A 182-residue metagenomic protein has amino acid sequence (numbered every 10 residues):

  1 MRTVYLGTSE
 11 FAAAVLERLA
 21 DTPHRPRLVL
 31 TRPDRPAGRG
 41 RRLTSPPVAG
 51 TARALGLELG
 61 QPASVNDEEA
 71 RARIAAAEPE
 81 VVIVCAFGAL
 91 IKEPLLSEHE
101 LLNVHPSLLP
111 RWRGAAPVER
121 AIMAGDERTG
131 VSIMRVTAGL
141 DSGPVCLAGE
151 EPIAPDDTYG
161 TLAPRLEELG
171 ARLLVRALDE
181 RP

Functional and structural regions predicted by a protein language model:
M1-R39: N-terminal Rossmann-like dinucleotide-binding module
R2-V4, R27-V29, E58-A77, V82 (+1 more regions): Internal alpha/beta domain cores that form substrate/cofactor-binding pockets in large enzymes and binding proteins
A13, E17-D21, A72-A75, E93 (+1 more regions): Amphipathic, non-transmembrane alpha-helical secondary structure
A13, R42-S45, D67-R71, A115: Structural motif corresponding to alpha-helix initiation and N-cap regions
R35-L55: N-terminal beta-loop-helix "entrance" segment that forms/cooperates in small-molecule cofactor or anionic ligand
A52-L57, I74, D126: A generic structural signal for well-ordered alpha-helical segments
V81-P182: Donor/substrate-binding cores of folate-linked one-carbon enzymes
